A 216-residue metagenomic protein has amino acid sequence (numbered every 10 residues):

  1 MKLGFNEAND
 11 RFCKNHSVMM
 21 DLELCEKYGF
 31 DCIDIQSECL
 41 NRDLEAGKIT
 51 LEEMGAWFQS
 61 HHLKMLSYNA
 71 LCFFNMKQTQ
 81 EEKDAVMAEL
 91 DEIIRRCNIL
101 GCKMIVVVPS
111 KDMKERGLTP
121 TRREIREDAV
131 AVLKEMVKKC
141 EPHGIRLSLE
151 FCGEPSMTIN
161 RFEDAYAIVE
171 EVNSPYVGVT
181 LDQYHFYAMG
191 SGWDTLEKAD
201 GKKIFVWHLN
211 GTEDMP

Functional and structural regions predicted by a protein language model:
M1-H16: Boundary/entry segment of secreted carbohydrate-active catalytic domains
L3, L24-F30: A short, Lys/Arg-enriched amphipathic alpha-helix followed by its capping loop at the start of a domain
L3-E7, I33-I35, M65-A70, I105-V107 (+3 more regions): Hydrophobic faces of well-ordered beta-strands that scaffold small-molecule active sites in alpha/beta enzyme cores
N9-R11, S37-C39, L71-F74, P109-K114 (+3 more regions): Active-site-proximal loop/turn and secondary-structure-junction residues that shape catalytic pockets, frequently
F12-H16, L22, R42-E45, Q80 (+4 more regions): Gly/Pro-rich active-site loop or hairpin
N15-E23, Q59-S60, M76-G178: Active-site acidic/histidine proton-transfer and metal-coordination neighborhood in alpha/beta enzyme cores
G29-D31, G101, V172-G178, A199-F205: Glycine-enriched alpha-helix->loop->beta-strand junction motifs that scaffold or abut catalytic
D34-Q59, P109-G117: Glycine-rich, proline-tolerant flexible connector loops at the mouths of alpha/beta enzymes
